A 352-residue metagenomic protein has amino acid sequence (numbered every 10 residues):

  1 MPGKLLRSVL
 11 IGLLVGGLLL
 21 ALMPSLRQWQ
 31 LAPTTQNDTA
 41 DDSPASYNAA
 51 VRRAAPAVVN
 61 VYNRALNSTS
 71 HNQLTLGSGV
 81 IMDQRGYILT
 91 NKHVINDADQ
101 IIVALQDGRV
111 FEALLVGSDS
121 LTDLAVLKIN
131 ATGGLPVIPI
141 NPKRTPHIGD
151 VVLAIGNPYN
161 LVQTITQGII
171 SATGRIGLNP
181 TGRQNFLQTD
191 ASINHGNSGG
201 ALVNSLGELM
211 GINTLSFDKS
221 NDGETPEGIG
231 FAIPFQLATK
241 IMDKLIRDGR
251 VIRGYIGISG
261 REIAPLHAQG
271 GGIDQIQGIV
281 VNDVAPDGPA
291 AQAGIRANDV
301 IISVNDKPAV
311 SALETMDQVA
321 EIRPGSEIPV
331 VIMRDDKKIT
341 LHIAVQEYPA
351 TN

Functional and structural regions predicted by a protein language model:
K4-G12, G16-G17, A21-G270, Q275-Q277 (+5 more regions): Serine-dependent protease modules
I88-L89, A290-A312: Conserved PDZ fold ligand-binding element
V103-A104, I302, I332: Short aromatic-centered micro-motifs
L341-I343: Edge beta-strands of extracellular beta-sandwich domains
